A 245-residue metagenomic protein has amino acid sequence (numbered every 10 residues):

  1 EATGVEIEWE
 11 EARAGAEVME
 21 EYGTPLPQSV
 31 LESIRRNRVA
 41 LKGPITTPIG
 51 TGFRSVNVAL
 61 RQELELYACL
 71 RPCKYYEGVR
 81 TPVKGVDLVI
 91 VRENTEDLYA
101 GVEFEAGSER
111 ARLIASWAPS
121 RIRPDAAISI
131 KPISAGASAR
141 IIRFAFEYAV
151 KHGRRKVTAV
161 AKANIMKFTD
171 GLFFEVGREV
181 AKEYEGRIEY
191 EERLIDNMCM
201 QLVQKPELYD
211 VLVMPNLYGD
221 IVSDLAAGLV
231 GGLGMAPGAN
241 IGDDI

Functional and structural regions predicted by a protein language model:
E1-T3, R110-D196: Glycine-rich phosphate/diphosphate-binding loop of Rossmann-like nucleotide-binding domains
V5-E17: A short beta-strand-loop structural module common to alpha/beta enzyme folds
A16-E20, Q28, Q201-I245: Glycine-rich phosphate/nucleotide-binding loop
A16-L31, F174-E185, E189-D210: N-terminal small/polar loop signature for handling phosphorylated ligands or for N-terminal nucleophile
V18, P48-I49, N164-F168, M200-Q201: Short, small-residue-enriched loops and turns at beta-alpha junctions that line or gate enzyme active sites
E20-W117, A127-I128, L217: N-terminal glycine-rich phosphate/adenylate-binding segment common to multiple enzyme folds
E32-I34, R80-K84, K151, K182-E183 (+2 more regions): Solvent-exposed alpha-helices and their adjacent loops that cap or buttress functional pockets in soluble metabolic
R61-Y76, E185-R193, M235-I245: Short, acidic/small-residue loops that bind anionic groups at enzyme active sites
